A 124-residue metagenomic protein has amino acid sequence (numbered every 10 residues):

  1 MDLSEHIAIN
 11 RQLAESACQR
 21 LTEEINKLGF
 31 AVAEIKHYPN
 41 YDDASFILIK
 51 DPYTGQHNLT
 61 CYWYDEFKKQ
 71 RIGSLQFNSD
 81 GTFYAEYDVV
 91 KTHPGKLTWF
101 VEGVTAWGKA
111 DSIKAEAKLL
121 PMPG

Functional and structural regions predicted by a protein language model:
D2-V32, K36: Contiguous, amphipathic alpha-helical segments that mediate oligomerization or scaffolding in large protein assemblies
N10-R11, A17-I25, N78-G124: Ampiphathic alpha-helical segments that act as solvent-exposed interaction surfaces
I25-Y84: Amphipathic, interaction-prone secondary-structure segments
